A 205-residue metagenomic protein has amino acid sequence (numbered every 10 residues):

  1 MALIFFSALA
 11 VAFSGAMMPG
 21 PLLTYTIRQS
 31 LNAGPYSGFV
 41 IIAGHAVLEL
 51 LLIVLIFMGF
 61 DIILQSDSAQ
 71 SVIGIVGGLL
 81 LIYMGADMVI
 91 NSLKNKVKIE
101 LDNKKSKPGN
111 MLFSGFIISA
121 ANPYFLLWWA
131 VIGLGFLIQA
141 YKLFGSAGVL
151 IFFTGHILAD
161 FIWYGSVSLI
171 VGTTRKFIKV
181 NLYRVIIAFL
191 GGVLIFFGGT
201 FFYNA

Functional and structural regions predicted by a protein language model:
A2-S71, V131-I151: Juxtamembrane transmembrane-helix termini in multi-pass membrane transport proteins
F13, M17, A86, A120-P123 (+2 more regions): Hydrophobic/aromatic residues within the transmembrane alpha-helices of Major Facilitator Superfamily
L22, L48-F60, L81-D87, N91 (+3 more regions): Alpha-helical transmembrane segments and their lipid-water interface positions in multi-pass membrane proteins
S66-V97, H156-V167, R175-A205: Selective transmembrane alpha-helices of multi-pass membrane proteins
L93-N110: Flexible interhelical linker loops that connect adjacent transmembrane helices in multi-pass membrane transporters
P108-I132: Selected transmembrane alpha-helices and immediately adjacent juxtamembrane segments of polytopic inner-membrane
Y124-A140, F201-N204: Alpha-helical transmembrane segments and their membrane-interface junctions in multi-pass membrane proteins
